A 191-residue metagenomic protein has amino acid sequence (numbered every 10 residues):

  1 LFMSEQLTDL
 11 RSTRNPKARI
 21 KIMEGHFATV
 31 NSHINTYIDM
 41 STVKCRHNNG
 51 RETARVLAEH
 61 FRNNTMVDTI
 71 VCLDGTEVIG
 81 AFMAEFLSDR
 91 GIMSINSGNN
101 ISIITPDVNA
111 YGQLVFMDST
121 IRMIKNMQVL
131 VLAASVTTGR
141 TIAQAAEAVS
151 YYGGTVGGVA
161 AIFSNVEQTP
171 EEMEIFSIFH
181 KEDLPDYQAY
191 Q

Functional and structural regions predicted by a protein language model:
L1-M66: Active-site-facing substrate-recognition patch
L1-T13, A143-Q191: PRPP-dependent phosphoribosyltransferase catalytic core
A18-R19, H26, T120-R122, E167: Short secondary-structure boundary/capping segments
N31, D68, N126-Q128: Nucleotide donor/acceptor-binding cores
E59, E85, D89, E147 (+1 more regions): Short, well-ordered alpha-helices that flank and scaffold nucleotide-derived cofactor binding pockets
M66-G75: Short glycine-rich phosphate-binding loop at a beta-alpha junction
C72, V131-L132: Hydrophobic Val/Ile/Leu positions in short beta-strands of Rossmann-like dinucleotide-binding domains
E77-L130, T137-A143: Short, glycine/charge-rich flexible loops or terminal/linker lids adjacent to PRPP-binding catalytic cores
